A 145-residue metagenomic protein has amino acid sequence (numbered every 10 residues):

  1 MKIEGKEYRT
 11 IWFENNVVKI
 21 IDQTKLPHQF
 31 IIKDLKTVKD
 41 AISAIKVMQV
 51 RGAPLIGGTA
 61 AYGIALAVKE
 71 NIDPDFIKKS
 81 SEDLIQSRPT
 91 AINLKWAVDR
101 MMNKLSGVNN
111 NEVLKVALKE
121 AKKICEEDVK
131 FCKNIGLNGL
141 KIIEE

Functional and structural regions predicted by a protein language model:
M1-I11: Polybasic, low-complexity association/targeting segments
R9-N111: Long amphipathic alpha-helical segments
S87, I142-E145: Alpha-helix C-cap/termination motif
A97-I143: Small/polar-residue-rich loop-to-helix segments that shape phosphate-bearing ligand pockets
